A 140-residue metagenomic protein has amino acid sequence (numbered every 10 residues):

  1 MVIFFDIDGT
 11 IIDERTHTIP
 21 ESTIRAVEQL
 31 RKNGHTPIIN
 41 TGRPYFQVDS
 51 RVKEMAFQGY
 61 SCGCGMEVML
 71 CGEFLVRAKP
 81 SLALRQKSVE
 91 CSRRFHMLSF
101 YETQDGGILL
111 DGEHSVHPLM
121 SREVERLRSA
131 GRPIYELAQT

Functional and structural regions predicted by a protein language model:
M1-T16, I39: Asp-based phosphoryl-transfer active-site loop
M1-V2, F57, R132: Generic intrinsically disordered, low-complexity segments enriched for polar/acidic and small residues
I19-E21: A short acidic/small-residue loop/turn micro-motif
I24-S121: Active-site phosphate-binding/coordination module
R31, I38, P133, Q139-T140: A short, hydrophobic secondary-structure junction motif
V116-Q139: Acidic, His- and aromatic-enriched active-site or binding-groove loops in soluble protein domains that engage sugars
